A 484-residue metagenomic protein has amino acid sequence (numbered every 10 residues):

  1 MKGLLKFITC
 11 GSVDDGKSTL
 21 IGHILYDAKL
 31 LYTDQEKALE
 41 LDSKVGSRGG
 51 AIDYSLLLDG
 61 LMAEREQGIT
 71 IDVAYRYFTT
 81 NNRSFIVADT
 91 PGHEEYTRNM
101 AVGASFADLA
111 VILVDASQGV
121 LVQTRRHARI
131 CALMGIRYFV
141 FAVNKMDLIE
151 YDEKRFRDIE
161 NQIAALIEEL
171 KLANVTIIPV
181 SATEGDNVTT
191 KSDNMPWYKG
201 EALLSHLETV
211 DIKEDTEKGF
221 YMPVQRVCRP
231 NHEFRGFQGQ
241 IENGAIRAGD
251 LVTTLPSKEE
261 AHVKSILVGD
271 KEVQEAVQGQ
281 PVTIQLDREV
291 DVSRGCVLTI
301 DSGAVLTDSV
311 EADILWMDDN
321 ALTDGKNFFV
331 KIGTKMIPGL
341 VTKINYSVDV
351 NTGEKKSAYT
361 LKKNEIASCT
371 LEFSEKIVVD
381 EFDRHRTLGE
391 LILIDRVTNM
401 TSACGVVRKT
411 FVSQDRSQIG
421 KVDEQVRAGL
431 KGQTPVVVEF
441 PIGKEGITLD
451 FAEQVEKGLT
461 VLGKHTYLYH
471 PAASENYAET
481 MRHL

Functional and structural regions predicted by a protein language model:
K2, V13, I69-I71, Y77-N81 (+6 more regions): Conserved catalytic network of the ASCE P-loop NTPase/AAA+ motor domain
K2-R98, A107, A142, I419 (+1 more regions): P-loop NTPase switch module centered on the Walker A-proximal segment
K6-C10, L148-Y151, R155, A165 (+1 more regions): C-terminal effector modules of nucleic-acid-centric enzymes and ribosome-associated factors
K17, K145, T448: Conserved lysine of the Walker
L39, D115-A116, F139-R157, I177-M195 (+1 more regions): G-domain G4 guanine-recognition motif of GTPases
R83-F85, T90-Y96, A104-A128, A132-R157: Conserved Switch II/interswitch segment of TRAFAC-class P-loop GTPases
V87, V461-L484: Conserved nucleotide-sensing/catalytic segment adjacent to the nucleotide-binding pocket in NTP-handling enzymes
R157, A164-N320: Conserved catalytic-core segments of large NTP-driven translation/proteostasis enzymes
